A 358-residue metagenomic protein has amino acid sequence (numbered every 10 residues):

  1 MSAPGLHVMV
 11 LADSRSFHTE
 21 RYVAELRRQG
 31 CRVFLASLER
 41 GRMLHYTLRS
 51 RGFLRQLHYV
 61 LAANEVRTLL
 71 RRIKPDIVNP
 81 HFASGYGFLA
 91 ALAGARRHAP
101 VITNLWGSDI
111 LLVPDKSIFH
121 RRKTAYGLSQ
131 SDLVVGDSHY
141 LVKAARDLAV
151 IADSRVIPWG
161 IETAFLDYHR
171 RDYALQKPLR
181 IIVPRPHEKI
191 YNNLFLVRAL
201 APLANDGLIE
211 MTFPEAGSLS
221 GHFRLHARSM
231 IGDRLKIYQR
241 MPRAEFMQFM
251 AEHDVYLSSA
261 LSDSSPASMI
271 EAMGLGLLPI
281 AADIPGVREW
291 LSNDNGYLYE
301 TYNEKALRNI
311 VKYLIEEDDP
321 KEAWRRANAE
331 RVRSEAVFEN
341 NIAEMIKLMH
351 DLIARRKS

Functional and structural regions predicted by a protein language model:
L38-R40, P184, I209-F223: Glycosyltransferase donor-sugar binding loop
T103, S129-Y168, Q176: Donor nucleotide-sugar binding/catalytic pocket of nucleotide-sugar-dependent glycosyltransferases
D172-P202, T212: Conserved donor-binding/catalytic core segment of Leloir-type glycosyltransferases
F223-M241: Nucleotide-activated donor-binding/catalytic signature segment of Leloir-type glycosyltransferases, i.e., the conserved
L261: Aromatic "clamp/platform" in nucleotide-sugar-dependent glycosyltransferases that forms part of the donor/acceptor
L277-A281: Short hydrophobic beta-strand element within catalytic cores of glycosyltransferases and related nucleotide-activated
N293, Y297-E304, Y313-D319: Conserved acidic donor-binding segment of nucleotide-sugar-dependent glycosyltransferases
D319-I353: A charged, aromatic-enriched C-terminal amphipathic alpha-helix characteristic of glycosyltransferases across folds
